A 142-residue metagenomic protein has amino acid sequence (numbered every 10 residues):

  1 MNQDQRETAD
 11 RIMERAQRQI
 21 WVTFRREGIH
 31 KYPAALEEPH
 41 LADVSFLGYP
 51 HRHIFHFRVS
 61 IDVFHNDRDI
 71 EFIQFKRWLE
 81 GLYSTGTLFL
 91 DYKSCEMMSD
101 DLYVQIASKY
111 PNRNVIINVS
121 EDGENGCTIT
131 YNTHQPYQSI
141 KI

Functional and structural regions predicted by a protein language model:
M1-I142: Charge-rich, low-complexity N-terminal segments
